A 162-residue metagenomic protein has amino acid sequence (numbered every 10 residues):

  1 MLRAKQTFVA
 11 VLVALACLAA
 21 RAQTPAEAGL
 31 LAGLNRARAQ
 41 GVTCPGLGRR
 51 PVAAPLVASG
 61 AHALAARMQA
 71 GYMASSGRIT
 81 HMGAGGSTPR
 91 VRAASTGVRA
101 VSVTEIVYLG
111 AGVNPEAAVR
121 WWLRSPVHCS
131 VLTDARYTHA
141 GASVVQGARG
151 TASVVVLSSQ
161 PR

Functional and structural regions predicted by a protein language model:
M1-V9: Bacterial N-terminal signal peptides that target proteins for export
L12-R21: Hydrophobic h-region of N-terminal signal peptides that target proteins for export in Gram-negative bacteria
L18, T43-P45, S130: Sequence contexts marking disulfide-bonded cysteines in secreted/extracellular proteins
Q23-S75: A short alpha-helix/helix-coil micro-patch that ends at or immediately precedes a cysteine
L47, H81-G83, V131-L132: Short, hydrophobic secondary-structure boundary micro-motifs
V52-S59, V101-V103, T138-H139: A short coil-to-beta-strand element that immediately follows conserved catalytic motifs
G60-V113: Short, surface-exposed glycine/acidic/tryptophan-bearing loops
E105-R162: Disulfide-stabilized extracellular recognition modules
